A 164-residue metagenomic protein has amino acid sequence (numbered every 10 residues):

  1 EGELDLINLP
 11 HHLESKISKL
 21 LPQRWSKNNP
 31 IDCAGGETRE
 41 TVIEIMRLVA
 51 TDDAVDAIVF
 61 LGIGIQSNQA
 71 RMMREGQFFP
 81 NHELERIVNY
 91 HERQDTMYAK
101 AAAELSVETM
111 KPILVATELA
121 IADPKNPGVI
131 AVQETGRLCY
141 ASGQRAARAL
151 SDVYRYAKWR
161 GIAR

Functional and structural regions predicted by a protein language model:
E1-Y90, Q94: Short glycine-cluster motifs
D5-L6, R71-R164: Peripheral docking tails and interdomain loops at the edges of cofactor- or intermediate-handling domains
